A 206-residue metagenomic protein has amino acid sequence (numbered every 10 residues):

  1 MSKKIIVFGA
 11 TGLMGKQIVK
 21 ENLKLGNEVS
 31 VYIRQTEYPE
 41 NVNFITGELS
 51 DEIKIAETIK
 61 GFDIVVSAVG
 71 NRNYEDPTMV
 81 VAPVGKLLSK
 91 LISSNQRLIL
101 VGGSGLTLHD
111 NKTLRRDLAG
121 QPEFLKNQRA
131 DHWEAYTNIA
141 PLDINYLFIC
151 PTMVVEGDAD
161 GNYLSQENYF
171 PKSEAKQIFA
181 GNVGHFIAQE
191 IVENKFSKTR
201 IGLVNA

Functional and structural regions predicted by a protein language model:
I5-L25: N-terminal Rossmann NAD(P)H-binding glycine-rich loop of SDR-like oxidoreductase domains
S30, K86-N127, P141, L147: Conserved Rossmann-fold NAD(P)-dependent oxidoreductase catalytic core, especially the SDR/UDP-sugar
E37-S94: NAD(P)H-binding glycine-rich loop region in Rossmannoid oxidoreductase-like domains and their noncatalytic homologs
Y74, G105-D110, V154-D158: Conserved catalytic-site region of short-chain dehydrogenase/reductase
A82, D131, A175-A188, T199: Substrate-positioning beta->alpha
Y136-D158: Conserved beta-loop-beta element that borders a ligand/cofactor-binding pocket
Y146, E193-A206: Core catalytic loop region at the nicotinamide-binding pocket of NAD(P)H-dependent oxidoreductases
D158-L164, E190-T199: Glycine/proline-rich active-site loop of Rossmann-fold NAD(P)-dependent oxidoreductases
